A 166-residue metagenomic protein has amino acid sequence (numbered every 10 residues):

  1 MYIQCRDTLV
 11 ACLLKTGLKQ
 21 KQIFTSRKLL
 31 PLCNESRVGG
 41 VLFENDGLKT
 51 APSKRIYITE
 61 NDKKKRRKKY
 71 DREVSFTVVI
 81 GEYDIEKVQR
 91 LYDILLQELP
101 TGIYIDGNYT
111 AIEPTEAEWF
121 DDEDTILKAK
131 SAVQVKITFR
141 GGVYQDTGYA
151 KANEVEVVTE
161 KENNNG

Functional and structural regions predicted by a protein language model:
M1-D62, T159-G166: Small/polar-rich, solvent-exposed N-terminal microdomains that initiate assembly or binding
Y2-I3, I85, Q89: Generic detection of long, well-ordered alpha-helical segments
T16, D71-E73, G102: Generic recognition of well-structured, leucine-rich alpha-helical segments and adjacent helix-turn regions within
N34-E35, D62-D71, F120-K130: Short, surface-exposed loop and linker segments with low hydrophobicity and enrichment for Pro/Ser/Thr
R67, D71-V79, D106-D122, E162-G166: Repeat-unit-sized solenoid/scaffold elements
R67-E86, K128-G141: Oligomerization/assembly interface segments of phage tail-like spikes and tubes
R90-G148: Acidic-leaning, charged glycine-interspersed low-complexity segments
R140-G166: Mixed-charge, glycine-accented linear interaction segment located at domain edges/termini
